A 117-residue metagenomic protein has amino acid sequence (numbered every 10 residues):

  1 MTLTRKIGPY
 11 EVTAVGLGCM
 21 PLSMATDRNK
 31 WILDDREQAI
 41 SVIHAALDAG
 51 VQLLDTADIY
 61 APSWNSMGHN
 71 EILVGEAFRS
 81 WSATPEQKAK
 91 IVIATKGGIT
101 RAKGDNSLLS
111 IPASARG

Functional and structural regions predicted by a protein language model:
M1-V92: N-terminal binding-site loop/beta-alpha segment at the start of enzyme catalytic domains that lines or forms
S23-E37, R101-G117: Active-site mouth loops of central-metabolism enzymes
G97-I99: Active-site beta->alpha loop and helix N-cap motifs at the rims of alpha/beta catalytic domains
